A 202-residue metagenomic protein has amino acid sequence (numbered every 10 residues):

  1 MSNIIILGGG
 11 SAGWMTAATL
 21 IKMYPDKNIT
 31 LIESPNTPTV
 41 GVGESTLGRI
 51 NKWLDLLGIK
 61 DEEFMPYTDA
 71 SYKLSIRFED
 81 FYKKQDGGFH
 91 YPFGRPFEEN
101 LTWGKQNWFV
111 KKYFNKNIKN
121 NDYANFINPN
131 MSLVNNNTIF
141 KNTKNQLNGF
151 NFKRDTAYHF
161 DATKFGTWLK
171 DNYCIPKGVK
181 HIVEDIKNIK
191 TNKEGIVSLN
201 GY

Functional and structural regions predicted by a protein language model:
M1-A12: Beta1/beta-strand and adjacent pyrophosphate-binding region of the FAD-binding site in flavoprotein oxidoreductases
G13-M23: Histidine-anchored nucleotide/phosphate-binding helix
I21-V42: Glycine-rich FAD pyrophosphate-binding loop
T30-S34, N145-R154: A short, surface-exposed helix-loop junction/capping segment
P38, V42-N136: Dinucleotide-binding Rossmann-like beta1-alpha1 core, especially the glycine-rich loop that anchors the ADP
T102, F152-N172, H181-E184: Short beta-strand to alpha-helix junction loop
K180-S198: A conserved short coil-to-beta-strand element within the FAD-binding core of flavoproteins
N200-Y202: Core beta-strand elements of the Rossmann-like FAD/NAD(P) dinucleotide-binding domain in flavoenzyme oxidoreductases
